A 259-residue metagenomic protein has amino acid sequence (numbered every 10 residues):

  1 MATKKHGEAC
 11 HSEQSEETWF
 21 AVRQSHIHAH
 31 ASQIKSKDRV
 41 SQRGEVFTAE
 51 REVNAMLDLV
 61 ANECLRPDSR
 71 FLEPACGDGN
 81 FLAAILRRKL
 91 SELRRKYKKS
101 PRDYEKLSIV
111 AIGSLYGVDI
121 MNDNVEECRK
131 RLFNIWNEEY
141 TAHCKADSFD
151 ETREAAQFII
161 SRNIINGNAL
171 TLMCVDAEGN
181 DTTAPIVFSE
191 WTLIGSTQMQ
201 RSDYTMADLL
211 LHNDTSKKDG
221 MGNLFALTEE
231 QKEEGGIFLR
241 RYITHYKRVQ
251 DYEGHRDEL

Functional and structural regions predicted by a protein language model:
A2-H6, E13, W19-H26, H30-L259: SAM-dependent methyltransferase catalytic region
